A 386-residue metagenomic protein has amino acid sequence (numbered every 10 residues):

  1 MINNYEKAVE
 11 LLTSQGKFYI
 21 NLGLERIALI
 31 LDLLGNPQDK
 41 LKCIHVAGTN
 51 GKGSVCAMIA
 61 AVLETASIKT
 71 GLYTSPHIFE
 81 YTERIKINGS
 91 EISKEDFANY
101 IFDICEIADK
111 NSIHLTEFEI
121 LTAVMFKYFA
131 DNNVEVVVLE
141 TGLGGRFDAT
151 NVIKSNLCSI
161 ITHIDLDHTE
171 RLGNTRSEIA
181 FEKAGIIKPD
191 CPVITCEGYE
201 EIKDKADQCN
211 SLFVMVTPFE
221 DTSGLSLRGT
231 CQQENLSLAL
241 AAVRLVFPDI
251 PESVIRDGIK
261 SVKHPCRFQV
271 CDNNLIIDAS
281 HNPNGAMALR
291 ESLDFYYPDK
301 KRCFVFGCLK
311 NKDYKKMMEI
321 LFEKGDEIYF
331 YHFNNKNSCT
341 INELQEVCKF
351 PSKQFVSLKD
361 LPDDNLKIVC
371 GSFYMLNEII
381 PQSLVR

Functional and structural regions predicted by a protein language model:
M1-F18: Charged, amphipathic alpha-helical linker segments immediately N-terminal to NTP-binding catalytic cores
F18, L24, A28-D39, T65-K154 (+1 more regions): ATP-dependent carboxylate-amine ligase catalytic core
K40, D131, V136-T141, F147-I160 (+3 more regions): Nucleotide phosphate-binding/pyrophosphate-handling subdomain across enzymes that bind or process nucleotide phosphates
K42-V46, S54-G71: A conserved segment at the C-terminal end of the G1
R146-F147, K154-N210: Conserved catalytic-core segment of NTP-binding enzymes
G198-V214, K315-I368: C-terminal helical cap/extension that packs against the catalytic core of soluble nucleotide-cofactor enzymes
K359-L384: A glycine-rich beta-strand to alpha-helix segment that forms a phosphate/ribose-binding loop at ligand/cofactor sites
